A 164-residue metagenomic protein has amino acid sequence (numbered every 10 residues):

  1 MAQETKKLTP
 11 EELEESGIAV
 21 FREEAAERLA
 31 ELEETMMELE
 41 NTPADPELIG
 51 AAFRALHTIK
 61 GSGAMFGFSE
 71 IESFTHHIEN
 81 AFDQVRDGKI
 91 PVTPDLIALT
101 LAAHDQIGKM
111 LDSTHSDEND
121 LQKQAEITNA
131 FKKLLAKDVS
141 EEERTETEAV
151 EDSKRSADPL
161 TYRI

Functional and structural regions predicted by a protein language model:
M1-I164: Non-catalytic helical tethers at domain boundaries
